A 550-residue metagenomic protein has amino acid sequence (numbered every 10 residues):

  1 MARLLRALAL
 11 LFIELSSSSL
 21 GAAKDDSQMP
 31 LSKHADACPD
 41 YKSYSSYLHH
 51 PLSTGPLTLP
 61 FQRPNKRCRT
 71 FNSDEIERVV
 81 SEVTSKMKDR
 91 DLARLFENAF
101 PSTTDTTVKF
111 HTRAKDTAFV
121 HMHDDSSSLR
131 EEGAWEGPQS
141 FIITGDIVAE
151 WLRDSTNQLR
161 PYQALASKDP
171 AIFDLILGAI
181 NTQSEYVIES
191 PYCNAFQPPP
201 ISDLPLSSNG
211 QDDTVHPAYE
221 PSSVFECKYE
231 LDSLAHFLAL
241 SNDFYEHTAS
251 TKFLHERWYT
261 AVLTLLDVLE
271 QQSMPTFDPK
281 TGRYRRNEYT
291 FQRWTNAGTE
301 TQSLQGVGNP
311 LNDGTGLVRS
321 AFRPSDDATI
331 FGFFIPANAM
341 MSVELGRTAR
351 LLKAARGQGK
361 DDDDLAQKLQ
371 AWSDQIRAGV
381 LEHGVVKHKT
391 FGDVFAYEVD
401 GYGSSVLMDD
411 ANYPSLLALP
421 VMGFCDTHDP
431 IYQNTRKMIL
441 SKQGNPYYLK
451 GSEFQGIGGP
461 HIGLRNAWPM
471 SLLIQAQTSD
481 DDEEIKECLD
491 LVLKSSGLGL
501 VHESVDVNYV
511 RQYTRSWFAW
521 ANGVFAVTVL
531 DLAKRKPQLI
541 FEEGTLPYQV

Functional and structural regions predicted by a protein language model:
M1-D25: Fungal secretory targeting signals
D25-W151, S190: Low-complexity, Ser/Thr/Pro/Gly-enriched N-terminal "stalk/linker" regions
F71, E75-K88, N157-P170, H236-K252 (+4 more regions): Well-ordered alpha-helical scaffold segments within catalytic/enzyme domains
D105-P138, P205-H216, L311-R323, S496-E503: Active-site-adjacent bridging/hinge elements
V148-I176, I180-G298, A519-A533: Aromatic-rich carbohydrate-recognition surfaces in CAZymes
L152, I188-P199, D203-P205, L266-S342 (+2 more regions): Extended ligand-binding clefts on enzyme/binding-domain cores
D169-Y186, T251-Q272, T348, A355-H383 (+3 more regions): Extended, well-ordered alpha-helical scaffold segments
D213-P221, C227-Y229, M408-D426, L464-V550: C-terminal capping/lid segments that line or modulate ligand- or cofactor-binding pockets
